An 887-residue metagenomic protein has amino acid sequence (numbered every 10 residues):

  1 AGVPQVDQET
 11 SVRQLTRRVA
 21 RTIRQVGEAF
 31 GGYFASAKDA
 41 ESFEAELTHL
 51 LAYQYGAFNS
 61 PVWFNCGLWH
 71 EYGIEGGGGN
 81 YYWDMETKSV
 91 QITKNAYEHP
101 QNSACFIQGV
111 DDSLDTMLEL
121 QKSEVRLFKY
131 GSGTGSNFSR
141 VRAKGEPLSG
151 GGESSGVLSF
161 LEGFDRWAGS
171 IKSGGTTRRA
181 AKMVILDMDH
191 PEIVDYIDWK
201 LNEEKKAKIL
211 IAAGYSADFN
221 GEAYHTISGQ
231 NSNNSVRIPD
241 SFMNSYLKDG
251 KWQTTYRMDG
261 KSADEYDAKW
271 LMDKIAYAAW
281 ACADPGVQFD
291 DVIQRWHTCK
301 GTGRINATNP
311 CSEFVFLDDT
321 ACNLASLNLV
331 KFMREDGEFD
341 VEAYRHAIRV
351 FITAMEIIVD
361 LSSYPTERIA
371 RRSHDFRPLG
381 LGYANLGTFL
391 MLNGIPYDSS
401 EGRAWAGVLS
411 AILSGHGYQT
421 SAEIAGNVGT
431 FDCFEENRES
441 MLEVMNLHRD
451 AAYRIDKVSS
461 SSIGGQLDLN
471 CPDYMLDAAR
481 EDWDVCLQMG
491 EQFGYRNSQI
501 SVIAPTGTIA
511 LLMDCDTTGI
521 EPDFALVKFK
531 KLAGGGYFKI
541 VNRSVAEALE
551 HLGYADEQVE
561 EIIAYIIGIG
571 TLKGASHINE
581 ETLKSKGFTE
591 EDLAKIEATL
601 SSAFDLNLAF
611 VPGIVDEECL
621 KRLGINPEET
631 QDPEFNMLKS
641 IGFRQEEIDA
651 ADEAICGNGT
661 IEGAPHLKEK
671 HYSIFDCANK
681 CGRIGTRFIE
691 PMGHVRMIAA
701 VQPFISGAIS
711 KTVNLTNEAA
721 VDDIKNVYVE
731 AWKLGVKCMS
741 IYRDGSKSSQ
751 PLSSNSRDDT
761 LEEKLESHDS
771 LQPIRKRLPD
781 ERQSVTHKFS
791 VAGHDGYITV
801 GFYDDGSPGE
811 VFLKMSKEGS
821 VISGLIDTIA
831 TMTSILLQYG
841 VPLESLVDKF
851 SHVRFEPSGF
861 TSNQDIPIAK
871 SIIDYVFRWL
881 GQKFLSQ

Functional and structural regions predicted by a protein language model:
A1-Q838, V847, Q864-I866: Extended catalytic cores of very large enzyme megasubunits
S170, I835, Y839, V853-E856 (+1 more regions): Conserved, well-folded catalytic cores of nucleic-acid-processing and energy-transducing macromolecular machines
D187, L843, S851-V853: Nucleotide/phosphate-binding sheet-loop regions of phosphoryl- and nucleotidyl-transfer enzymes
S823, K849-S871: Short, surface-exposed loop/turn segments at secondary-structure boundaries that line and modulate
I872-W879: A glycine-rich helix N-cap at a beta->alpha junction
